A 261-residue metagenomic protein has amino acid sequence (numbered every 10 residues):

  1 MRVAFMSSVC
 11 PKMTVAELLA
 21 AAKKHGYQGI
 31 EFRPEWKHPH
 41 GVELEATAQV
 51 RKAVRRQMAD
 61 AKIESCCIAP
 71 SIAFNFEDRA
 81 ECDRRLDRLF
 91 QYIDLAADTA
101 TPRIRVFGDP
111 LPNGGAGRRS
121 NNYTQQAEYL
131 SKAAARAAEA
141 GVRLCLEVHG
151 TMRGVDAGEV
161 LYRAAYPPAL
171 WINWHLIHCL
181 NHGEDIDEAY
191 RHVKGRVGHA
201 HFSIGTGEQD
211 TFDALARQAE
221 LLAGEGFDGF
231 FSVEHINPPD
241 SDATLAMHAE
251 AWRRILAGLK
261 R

Functional and structural regions predicted by a protein language model:
V3-S7, I30-F32, S65-P70, I104-V106 (+4 more regions): Hydrophobic faces of well-ordered beta-strands that scaffold small-molecule active sites in alpha/beta enzyme cores
V9-P11, P34-W36, I72-F74, G108-N113 (+4 more regions): Active-site-proximal loop/turn and secondary-structure-junction residues that shape catalytic pockets, frequently
P11-A22, E81-D94, H182-R191, A214-Q218: Short, acidic/polar
A16-E17, K52, Q57-E64, F74-I172 (+2 more regions): Active-site acidic/histidine proton-transfer and metal-coordination neighborhood in alpha/beta enzyme cores
A16-E35, A100: Catalytic domains of carbohydrate-active enzymes, especially glycoside hydrolases
L19, P39-E45, G117, H178-F230 (+1 more regions): Gly/Pro-rich active-site loop or hairpin
E31-R55, D109-G115: Glycine-rich, proline-tolerant flexible connector loops at the mouths of alpha/beta enzymes
D242-R261: C-terminal helical cap(s) of enzyme catalytic domains, especially alpha/beta-barrels
